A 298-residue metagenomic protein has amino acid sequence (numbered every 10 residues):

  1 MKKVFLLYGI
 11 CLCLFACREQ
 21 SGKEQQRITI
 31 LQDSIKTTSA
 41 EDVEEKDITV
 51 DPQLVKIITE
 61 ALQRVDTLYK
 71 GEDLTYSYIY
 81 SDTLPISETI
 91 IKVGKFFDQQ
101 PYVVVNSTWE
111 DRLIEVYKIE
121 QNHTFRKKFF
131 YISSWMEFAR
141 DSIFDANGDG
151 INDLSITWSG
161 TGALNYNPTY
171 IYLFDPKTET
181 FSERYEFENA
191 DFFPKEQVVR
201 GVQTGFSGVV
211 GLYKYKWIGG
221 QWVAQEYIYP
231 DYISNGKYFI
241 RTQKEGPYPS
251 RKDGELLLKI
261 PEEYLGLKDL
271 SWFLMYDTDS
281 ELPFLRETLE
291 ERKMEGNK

Functional and structural regions predicted by a protein language model:
M1-V4, E19: Positively charged n-region of N-terminal signal peptides that target proteins for export
L14-A16: C-terminal motif of bacterial Sec signal peptides marking the signal peptidase cleavage site
R18-E88, V93-G94, G201-K298: Acidic, small-residue rich beta-repeat scaffolds with periodic aromatic anchors
E60-D82, K118-M136, K177-D191, K195-Q203 (+1 more regions): Blade-edge motifs of beta-propeller repeat domains
S87-K95, E137-A146, E188-R200: Beta-propeller blade termini
F97-V105, N147-W158, Q197-G201: Acidic/hydrophobic-patterned starts of short beta strands in beta-sheet-rich repeat architectures
S107-D111, A163-N167, S207-V209: Short, solvent-exposed loop/turn segments at conserved positions within beta-propeller repeat blades
V116-N122, N165-E183, K214-G219: Beta-propeller blade repeat segments, especially FG-GAP/WD-type strand-to-loop junctions in 6- to 7-bladed propeller
